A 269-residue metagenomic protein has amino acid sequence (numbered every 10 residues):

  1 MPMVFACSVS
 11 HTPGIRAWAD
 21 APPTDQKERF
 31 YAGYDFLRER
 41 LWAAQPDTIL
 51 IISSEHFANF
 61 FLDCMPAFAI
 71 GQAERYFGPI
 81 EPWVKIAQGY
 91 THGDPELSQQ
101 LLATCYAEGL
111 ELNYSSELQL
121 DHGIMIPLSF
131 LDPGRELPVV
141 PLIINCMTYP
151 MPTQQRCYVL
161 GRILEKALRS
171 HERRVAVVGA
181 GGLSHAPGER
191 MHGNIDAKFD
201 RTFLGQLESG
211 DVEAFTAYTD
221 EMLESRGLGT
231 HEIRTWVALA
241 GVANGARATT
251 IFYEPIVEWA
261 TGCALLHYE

Functional and structural regions predicted by a protein language model:
M1-D47, N59-Y158, S170, M191-E269: Flexible, D/E/H-enriched segments
D47-S53, L142, R173-G181: Beta-strand elements within well-structured catalytic alpha/beta cores of enzymes that handle phosphate/sulfate esters
E55-F57, L183-S184: Catalytic metal-binding/acid-base residues of hydrolase active sites
M147, G161-L164, S184: Glycine/proline-rich loop-helix segments at beta-alpha junctions forming the active-site rim of enzyme cores
G161, G179-G181, G262: Glycine-centered flexibility sites
R162-S170, V175: Non-transmembrane, aqueous-exposed alpha-helical and coiled segments at domain scale
L183-H192: Divalent-metal (often Zn2+) His-rich catalytic cores of metallo-beta-lactamase-fold enzymes
